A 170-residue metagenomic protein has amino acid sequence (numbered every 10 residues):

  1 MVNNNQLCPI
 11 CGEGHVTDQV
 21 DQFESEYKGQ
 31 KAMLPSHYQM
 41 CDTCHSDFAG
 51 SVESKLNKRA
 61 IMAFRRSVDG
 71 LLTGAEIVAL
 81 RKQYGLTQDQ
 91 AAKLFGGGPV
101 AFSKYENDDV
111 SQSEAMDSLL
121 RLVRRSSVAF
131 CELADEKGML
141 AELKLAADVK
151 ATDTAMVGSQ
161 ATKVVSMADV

Functional and structural regions predicted by a protein language model:
V2-N3, P35-S36, L72: Flanking scaffold residues of small Cys/His-coordinated metal-binding clusters
L7, E13-P35: Short recognition patches in nucleic-acid-associated and regulatory proteins
C8-C11, C41-C44: Short cysteine-rich clusters marking metal-coordination/redox-active sites
G14, E136-V170: Helix-turn-helix/homeodomain-like alpha-helical modules used for DNA recognition and transcription-factor dimerization
H37, S46-A49: Short, positively charged
A49-A115: Extended interfacial segments that mediate partner engagement and assembly in macromolecular machines
G98, D109, V123, S127 (+1 more regions): The DNA-recognition helices of helix-turn-helix-type DNA-binding domains
E114-A134: DNA major-groove recognition helix of helix-turn-helix/homeodomain DNA-binding modules
